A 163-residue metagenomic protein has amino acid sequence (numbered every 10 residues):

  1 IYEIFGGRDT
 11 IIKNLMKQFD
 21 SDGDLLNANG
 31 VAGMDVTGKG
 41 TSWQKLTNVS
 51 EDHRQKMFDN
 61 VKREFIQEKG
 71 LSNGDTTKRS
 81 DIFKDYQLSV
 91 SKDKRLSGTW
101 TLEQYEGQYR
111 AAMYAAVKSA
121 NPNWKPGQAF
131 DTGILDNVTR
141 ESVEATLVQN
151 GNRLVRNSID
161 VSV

Functional and structural regions predicted by a protein language model:
I1-V163: Type III/flagellar secretion export determinants
